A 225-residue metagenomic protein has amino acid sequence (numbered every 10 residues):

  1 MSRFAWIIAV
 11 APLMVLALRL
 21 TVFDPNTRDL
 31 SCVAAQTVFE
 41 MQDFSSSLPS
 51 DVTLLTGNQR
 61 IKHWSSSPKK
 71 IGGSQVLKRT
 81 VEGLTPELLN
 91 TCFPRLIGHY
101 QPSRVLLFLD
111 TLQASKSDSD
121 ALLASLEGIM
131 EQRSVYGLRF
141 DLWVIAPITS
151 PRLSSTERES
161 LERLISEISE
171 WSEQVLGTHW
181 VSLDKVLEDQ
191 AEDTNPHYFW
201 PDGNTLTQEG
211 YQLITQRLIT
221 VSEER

Functional and structural regions predicted by a protein language model:
S2-T21: Hydrophobic membrane-insertion alpha-helices, especially the h-region of bacterial N-terminal signal peptides
N26-G128: Conserved SGNH/GDSL esterase-like catalytic core that processes O-acyl groups on lipids and polysaccharides
T53, V105, L142-W143, W180: Hydrophobic/aromatic residues located in beta-strands of well-ordered beta-sheets within soluble catalytic
G57, T80-E82, A146, D184-L187: Residues at the C-termini of beta-strands that transition into short coil/loop
P94, G98-Q101, E131-L138, S169 (+2 more regions): Sec-exported extracytoplasmic/periplasmic mature domains
T111, P147-P151: Short beta-alpha junction loops
A121-I145, E167-T178: Charged, glycine-enriched surface loops/patches that mediate electrostatic binding to polyanionic ligands
S150-R225: Catalytic His-Asp segment of secreted/periplasmic serine-dependent ester chemistry enzymes
